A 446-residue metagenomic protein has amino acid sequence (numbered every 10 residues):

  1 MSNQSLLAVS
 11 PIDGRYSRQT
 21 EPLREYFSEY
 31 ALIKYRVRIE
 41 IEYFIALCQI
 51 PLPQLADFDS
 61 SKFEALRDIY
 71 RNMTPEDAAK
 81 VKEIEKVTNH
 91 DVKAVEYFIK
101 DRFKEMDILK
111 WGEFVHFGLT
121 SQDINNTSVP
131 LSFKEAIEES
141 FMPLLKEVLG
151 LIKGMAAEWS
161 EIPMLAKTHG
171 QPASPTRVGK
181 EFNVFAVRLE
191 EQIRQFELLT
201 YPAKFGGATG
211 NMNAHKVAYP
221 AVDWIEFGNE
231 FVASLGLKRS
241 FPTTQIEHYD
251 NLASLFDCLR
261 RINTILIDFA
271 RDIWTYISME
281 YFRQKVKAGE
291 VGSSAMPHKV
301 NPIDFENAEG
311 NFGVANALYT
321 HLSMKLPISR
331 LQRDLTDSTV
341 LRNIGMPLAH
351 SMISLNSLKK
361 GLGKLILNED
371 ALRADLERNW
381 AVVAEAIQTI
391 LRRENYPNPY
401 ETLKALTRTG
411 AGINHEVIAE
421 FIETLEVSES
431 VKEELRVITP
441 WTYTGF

Functional and structural regions predicted by a protein language model:
M1-K34, I39, E85-N89, E280-Y281 (+1 more regions): Glycine-rich cofactor/substrate-binding loops
S2-M212, Y219-E230, G292, F305 (+5 more regions): A helix-coil-helix interface module used to build multimeric assemblies and to scaffold catalytic/cofactor sites
E42-L47, F98, R102, A136 (+17 more regions): Generic, well-ordered alpha-helical scaffold segments in large soluble proteins
S121-I124, H169-K180, H215-V222, P242-A253 (+7 more regions): Alpha-helix capping and helix-loop boundary segments enriched in small/acidic/polar residues
K134-M142, K146-L149, K153, N183-A186 (+7 more regions): Short amphipathic alpha-helical segments with heptad-repeat character
M155, W159-I162, F196-L199, A203 (+6 more regions): Hydrophobic stripe of amphipathic alpha-helices that form coiled-coil interfaces
Q192, K238, Q245-R330: Glycine-rich anion/phosphate-binding loop at the beta-strand->alpha-helix junction
I225-Q245: Active-site-adjacent "gating/activation" loops or surface patches in catalytic cores
